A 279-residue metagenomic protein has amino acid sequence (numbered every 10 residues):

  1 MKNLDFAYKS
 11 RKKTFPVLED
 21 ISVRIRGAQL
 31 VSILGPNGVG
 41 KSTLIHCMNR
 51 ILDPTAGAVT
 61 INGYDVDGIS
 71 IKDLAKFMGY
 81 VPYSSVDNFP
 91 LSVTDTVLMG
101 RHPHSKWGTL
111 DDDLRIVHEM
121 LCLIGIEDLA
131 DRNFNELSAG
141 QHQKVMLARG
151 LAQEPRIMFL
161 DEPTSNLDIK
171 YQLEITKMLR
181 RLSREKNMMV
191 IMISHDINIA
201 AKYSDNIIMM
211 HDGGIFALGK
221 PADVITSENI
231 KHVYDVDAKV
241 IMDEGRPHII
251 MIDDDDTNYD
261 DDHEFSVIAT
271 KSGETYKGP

Functional and structural regions predicted by a protein language model:
L34-P36: The feature captures the beta-strand-to-loop junction immediately N-terminal to the Walker
N49: Helix-to-loop junction immediately C-terminal to a conserved catalytic motif
G57-D65, L74: Conserved ABC transporter NBD signature motif
L98, D111-L129, E154: Conserved ABC ATPase "signature" region
N133-L137, Q141: Conserved ABC ATPase signature
M158-E162: Catalytic Walker B motif of ABC-type/P-loop ATPase nucleotide-binding domains
V233-P279: ABC ATPase nucleotide-binding domains
